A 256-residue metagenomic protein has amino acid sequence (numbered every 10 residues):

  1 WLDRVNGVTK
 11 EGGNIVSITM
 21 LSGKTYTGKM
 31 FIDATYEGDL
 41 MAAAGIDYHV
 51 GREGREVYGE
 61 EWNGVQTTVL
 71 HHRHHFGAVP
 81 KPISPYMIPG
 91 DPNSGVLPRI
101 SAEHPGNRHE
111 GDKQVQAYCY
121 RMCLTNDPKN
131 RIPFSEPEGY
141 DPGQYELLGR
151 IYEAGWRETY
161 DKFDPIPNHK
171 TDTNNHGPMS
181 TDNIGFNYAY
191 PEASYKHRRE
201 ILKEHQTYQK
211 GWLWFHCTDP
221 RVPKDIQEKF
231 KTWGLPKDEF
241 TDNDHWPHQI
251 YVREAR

Functional and structural regions predicted by a protein language model:
W1-L2, S17, K24-M30, A34-R256: Flavin (FAD/FMN)-binding glycine-rich loop and adjacent Rossmann-like elements that form
G7-T25: Conserved beta-strand-loop-beta-strand element in the redox core of flavoprotein oxidoreductases
